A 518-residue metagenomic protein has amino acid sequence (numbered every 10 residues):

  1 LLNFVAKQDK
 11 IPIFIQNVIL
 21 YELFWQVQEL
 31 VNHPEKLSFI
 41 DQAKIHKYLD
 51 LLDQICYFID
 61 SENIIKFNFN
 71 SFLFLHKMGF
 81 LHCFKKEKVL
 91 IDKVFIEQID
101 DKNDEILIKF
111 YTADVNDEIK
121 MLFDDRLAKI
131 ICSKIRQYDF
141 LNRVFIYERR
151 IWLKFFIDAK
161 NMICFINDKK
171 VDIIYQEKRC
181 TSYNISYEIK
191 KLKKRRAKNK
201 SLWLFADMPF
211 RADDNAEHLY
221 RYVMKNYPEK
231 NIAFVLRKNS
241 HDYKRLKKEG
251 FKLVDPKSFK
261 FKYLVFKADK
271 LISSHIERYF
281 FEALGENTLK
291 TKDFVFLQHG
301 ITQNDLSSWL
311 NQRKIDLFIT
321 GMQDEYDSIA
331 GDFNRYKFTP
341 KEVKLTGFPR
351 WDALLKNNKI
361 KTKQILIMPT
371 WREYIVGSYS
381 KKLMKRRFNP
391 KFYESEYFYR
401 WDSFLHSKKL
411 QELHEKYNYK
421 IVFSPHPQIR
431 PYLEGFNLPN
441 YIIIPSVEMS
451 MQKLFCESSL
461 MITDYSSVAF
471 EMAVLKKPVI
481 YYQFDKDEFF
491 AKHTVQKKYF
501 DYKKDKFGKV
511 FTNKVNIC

Functional and structural regions predicted by a protein language model:
L1-K66: Contiguous mid-protein beta-loop-alpha structural module that forms a pocket-lining wall or clamp of enzyme active
F67-D114: Surface beta-strand/loop "capping" patches
D101, E105-K267: N-terminal pre-catalytic "stem/leader" segment of glycosyltransferase-like enzymes
K194-R196, K200-L354, Y374: Active-site and donor-binding regions of nucleotide-sugar-utilizing enzymes
D213-Y227, N231, P349-G435, F511: Conserved catalytic-core segment of nucleotide-activated headgroup transferases in glycan assembly
V254-A268, V422, P427-F470: Donor nucleotide-activated moiety binding/catalytic core segment of transferases that use nucleotide-activated donors
S273-R278, E282, N287, K292-F296 (+1 more regions): A donor-sugar binding/catalytic signature common to diverse glycosyltransferases and related nucleotide-sugar
T339-P340, G435-N440, Y465-C518: Catalytic binding pocket for nucleotide-activated donors in carbohydrate/polymer assembly enzymes
